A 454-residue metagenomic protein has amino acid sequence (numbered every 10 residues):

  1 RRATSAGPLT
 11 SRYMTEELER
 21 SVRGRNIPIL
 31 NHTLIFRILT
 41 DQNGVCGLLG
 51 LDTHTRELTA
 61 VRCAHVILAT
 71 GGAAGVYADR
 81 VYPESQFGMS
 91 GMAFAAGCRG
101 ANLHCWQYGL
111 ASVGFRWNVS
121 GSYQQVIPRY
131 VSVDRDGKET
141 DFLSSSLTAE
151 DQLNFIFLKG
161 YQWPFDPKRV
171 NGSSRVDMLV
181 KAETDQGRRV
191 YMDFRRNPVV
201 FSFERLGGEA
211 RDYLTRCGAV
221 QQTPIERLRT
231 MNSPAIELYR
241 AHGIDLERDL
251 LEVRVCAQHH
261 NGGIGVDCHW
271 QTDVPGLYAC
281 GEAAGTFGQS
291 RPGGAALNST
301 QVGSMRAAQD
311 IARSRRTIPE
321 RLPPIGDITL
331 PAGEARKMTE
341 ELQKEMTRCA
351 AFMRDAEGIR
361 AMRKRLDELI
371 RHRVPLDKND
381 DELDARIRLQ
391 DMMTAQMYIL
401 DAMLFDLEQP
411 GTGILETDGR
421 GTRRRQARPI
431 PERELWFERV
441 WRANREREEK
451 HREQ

Functional and structural regions predicted by a protein language model:
R1-E57, A69, S112-V131, D193 (+3 more regions): Conserved redox-cofactor binding core of oxidoreductases
R1-T4, D41, Q125, V131-W163 (+6 more regions): Glycine- and aromatic-enriched mobile tails/lids
S5-L9, H54, L58, V76-E84 (+4 more regions): Alpha-helix capping and helix-loop boundary segments enriched in small/acidic/polar residues
I29-H32, L68-A69, G100-L103, R248 (+2 more regions): General beta-strand structural signal in soluble alpha/beta enzymes
T55-H65, D273: Core beta-strand elements of the Rossmann-like FAD/NAD(P) dinucleotide-binding domain in flavoenzyme oxidoreductases
H65-N118, G294-D310: Glycine-rich loop(s) and the adjacent beta-strand/alpha-helix scaffold that form part
R99-E237, D310: An anion/pyrophosphate-binding glycine-rich loop and adjacent beta-alpha core in soluble alpha-beta enzymes
L238-P275: FAD/FMN-dependent oxidoreductases across multiple families
